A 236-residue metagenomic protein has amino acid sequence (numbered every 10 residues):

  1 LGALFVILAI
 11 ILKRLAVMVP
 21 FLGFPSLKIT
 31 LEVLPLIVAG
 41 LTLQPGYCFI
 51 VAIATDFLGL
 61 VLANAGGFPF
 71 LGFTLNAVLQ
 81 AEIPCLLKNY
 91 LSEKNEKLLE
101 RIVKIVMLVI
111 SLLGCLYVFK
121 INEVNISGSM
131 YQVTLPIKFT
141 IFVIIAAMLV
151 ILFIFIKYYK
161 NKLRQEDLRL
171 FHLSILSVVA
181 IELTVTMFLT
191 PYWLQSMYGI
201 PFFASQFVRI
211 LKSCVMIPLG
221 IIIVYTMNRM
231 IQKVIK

Functional and structural regions predicted by a protein language model:
L1-K236: Loop-helix junctions at membrane interfaces
